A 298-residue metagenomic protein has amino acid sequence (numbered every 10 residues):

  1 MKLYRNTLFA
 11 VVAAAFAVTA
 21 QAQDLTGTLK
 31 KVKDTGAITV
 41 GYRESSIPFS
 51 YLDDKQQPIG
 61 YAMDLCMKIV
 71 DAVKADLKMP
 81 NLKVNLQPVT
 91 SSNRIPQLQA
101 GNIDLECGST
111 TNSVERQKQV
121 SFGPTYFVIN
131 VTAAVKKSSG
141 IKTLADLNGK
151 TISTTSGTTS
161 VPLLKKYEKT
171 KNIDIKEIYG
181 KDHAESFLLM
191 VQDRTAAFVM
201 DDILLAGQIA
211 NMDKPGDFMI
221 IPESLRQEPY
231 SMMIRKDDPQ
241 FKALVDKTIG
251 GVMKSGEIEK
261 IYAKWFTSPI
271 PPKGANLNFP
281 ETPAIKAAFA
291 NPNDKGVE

Functional and structural regions predicted by a protein language model:
Q23, M67-A72, A145, K150-T151 (+2 more regions): Extended ligand-binding regions for polar small-molecule ligands
D24-T26, K31-L105: Extracytoplasmic small-molecule ligand-binding "clamshell" domains of the periplasmic binding protein/Venus flytrap
A37-R43, I59, L144-V161: Short loop->beta-strand "edge-of-pocket" segments that line small-molecule binding or catalytic clefts across diverse
Y42-S46, Q87-S92, G101-S113, K137 (+4 more regions): Beta->alpha turn/N-cap motifs
E44, F127-S138, D202, A210-I249 (+2 more regions): Periplasmic-binding protein-like
M67, K78-D146, K286-G296: Acidic, polar ligand-binding/catalytic clefts
M67-L82, S160-Y179, I209-K214: Ligand-binding cleft/hinge of the Venus flytrap
N93, C107-K118, P162-E168, L188-Q192 (+2 more regions): A ligand-binding cleft/hinge motif common to bilobed small-molecule-binding domains
